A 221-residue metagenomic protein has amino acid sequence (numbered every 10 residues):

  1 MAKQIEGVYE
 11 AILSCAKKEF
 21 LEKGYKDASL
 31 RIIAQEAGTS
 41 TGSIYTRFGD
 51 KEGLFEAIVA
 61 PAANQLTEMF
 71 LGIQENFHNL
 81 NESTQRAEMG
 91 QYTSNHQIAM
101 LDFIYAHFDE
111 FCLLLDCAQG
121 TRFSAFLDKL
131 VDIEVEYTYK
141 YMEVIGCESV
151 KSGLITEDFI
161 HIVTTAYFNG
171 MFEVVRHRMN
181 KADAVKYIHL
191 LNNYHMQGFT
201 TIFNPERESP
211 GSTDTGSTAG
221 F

Functional and structural regions predicted by a protein language model:
A11-K18, E22, I32, E36 (+6 more regions): Alpha-helical structural segments
D27, D50-F55: Short amphipathic alpha-helical segment with a characteristic S/N-K-E followed by hydrophobic residues
G38-F48: Short hydrophobic/aromatic patch on the recognition helix
L66-T93, Y141-K151: Short, flexible, glycine-rich and Lys/Arg-enriched loop motifs at helix boundaries that contact anionic partners
H78, S83, I98-T121: Amphipathic alpha-helical segments used for helix-helix packing
A99-A106, G120-C147, D158-T165: Amphipathic alpha-helical packing segments from all-alpha helical-bundle domains
A106, E136-E143, I160-F221: C-terminal peripheral helix-coil segments that are non-catalytic and often amphipathic
